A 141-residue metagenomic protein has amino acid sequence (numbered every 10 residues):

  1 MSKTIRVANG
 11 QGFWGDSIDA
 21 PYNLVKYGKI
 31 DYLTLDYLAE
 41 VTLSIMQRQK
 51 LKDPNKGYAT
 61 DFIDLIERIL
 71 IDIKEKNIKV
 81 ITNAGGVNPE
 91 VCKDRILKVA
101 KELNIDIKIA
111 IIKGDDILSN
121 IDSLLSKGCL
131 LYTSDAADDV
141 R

Functional and structural regions predicted by a protein language model:
S2-S119, L124: Metallocofactor- and cofactor-centric catalytic cores in central/energy metabolism, strongly enriched
K127-L130: Surface-exposed loop and adjacent secondary-structure segments within mature catalytic domains
Y132-R141: Single conserved hydrophobic/aromatic residue that forms the stacking wall/gate of nucleotide- or nucleobase-binding
